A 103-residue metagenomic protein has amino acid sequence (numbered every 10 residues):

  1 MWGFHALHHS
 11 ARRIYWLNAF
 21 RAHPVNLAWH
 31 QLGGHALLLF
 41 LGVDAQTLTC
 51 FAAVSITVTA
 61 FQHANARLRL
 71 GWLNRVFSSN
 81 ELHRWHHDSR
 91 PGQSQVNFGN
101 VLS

Functional and structural regions predicted by a protein language model:
M1-S103: Membrane-embedded catalytic scaffold of the fatty acid hydroxylase/desaturase
